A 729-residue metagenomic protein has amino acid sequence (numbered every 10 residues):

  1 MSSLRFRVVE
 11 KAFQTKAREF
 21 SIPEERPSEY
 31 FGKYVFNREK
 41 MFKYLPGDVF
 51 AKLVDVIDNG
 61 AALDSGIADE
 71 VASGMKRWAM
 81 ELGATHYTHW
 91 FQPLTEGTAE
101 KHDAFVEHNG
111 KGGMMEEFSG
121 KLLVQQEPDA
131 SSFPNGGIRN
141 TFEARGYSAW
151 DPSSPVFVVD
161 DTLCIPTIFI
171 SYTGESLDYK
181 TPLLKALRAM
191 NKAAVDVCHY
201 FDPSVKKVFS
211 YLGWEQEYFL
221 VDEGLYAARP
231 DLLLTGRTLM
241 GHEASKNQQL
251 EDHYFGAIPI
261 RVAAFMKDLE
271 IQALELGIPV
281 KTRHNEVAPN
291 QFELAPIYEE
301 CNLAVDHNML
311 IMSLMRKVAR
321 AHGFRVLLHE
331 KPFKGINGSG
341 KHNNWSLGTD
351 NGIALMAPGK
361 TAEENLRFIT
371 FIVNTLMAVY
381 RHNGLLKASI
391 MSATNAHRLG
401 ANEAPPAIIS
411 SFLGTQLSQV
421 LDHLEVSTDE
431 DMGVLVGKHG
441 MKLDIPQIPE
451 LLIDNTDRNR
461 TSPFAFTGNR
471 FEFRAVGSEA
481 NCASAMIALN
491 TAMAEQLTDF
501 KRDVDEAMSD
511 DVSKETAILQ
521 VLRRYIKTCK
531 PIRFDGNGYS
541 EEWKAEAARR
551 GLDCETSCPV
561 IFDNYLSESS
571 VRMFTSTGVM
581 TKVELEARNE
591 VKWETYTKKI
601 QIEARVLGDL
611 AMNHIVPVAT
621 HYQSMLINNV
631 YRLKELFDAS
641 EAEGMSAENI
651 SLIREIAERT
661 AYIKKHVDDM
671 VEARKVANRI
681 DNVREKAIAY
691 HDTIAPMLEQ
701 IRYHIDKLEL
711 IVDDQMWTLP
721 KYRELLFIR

Functional and structural regions predicted by a protein language model:
M1-E24, T141-F157, T162: N-terminal hydrophobic targeting/anchoring segments and the immediately downstream early-domain regions of hydrolases
F13-S119, V124-N140: Histidine/acidic residue-rich metal-binding segments in metalloenzymes
I67, F91, S119, P296-Y298 (+5 more regions): Active-site proximal loops enriched in glycine and acidic residues that flank catalytic Cys/His/Asp and coordinate
I67-V71, F91-P93, K121-L122, F169 (+4 more regions): Active-site-proximal loop/turn and secondary-structure-junction residues that shape catalytic pockets, frequently
A84, T88-F91, H307-R320, L347 (+3 more regions): Hydrophobic/aromatic-rich, well-ordered segments within soluble, folded domains that form packed cores
E96-G113, A130-S131, R229, G236-T238 (+4 more regions): Short linear, low-complexity motifs centered on an aromatic residue
E143-L328, N337-G340, L347-E590: Glycine-rich, acidic/polar active-site loops that bind/position phosphate-bearing ligands
I518, Y525-R729: C-terminal amphipathic alpha-helical interaction region
